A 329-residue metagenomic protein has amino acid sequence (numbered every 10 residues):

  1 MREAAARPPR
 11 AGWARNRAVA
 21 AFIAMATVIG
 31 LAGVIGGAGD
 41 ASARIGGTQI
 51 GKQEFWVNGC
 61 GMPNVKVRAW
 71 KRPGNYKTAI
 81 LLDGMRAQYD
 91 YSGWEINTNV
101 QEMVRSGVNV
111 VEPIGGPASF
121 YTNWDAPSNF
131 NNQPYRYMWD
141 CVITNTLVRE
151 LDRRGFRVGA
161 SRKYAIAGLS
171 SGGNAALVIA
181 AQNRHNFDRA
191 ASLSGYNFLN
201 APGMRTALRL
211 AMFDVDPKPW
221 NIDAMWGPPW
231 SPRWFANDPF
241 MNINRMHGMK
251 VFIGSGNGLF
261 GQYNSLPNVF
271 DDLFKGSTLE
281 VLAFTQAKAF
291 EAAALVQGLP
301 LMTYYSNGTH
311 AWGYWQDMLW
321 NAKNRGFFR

Functional and structural regions predicted by a protein language model:
M1-A43: Secretory targeting and sorting signals
A21, G39-R329: Non-catalytic cap/lid and distal C-terminal segments of serine-dependent acyl enzymes
